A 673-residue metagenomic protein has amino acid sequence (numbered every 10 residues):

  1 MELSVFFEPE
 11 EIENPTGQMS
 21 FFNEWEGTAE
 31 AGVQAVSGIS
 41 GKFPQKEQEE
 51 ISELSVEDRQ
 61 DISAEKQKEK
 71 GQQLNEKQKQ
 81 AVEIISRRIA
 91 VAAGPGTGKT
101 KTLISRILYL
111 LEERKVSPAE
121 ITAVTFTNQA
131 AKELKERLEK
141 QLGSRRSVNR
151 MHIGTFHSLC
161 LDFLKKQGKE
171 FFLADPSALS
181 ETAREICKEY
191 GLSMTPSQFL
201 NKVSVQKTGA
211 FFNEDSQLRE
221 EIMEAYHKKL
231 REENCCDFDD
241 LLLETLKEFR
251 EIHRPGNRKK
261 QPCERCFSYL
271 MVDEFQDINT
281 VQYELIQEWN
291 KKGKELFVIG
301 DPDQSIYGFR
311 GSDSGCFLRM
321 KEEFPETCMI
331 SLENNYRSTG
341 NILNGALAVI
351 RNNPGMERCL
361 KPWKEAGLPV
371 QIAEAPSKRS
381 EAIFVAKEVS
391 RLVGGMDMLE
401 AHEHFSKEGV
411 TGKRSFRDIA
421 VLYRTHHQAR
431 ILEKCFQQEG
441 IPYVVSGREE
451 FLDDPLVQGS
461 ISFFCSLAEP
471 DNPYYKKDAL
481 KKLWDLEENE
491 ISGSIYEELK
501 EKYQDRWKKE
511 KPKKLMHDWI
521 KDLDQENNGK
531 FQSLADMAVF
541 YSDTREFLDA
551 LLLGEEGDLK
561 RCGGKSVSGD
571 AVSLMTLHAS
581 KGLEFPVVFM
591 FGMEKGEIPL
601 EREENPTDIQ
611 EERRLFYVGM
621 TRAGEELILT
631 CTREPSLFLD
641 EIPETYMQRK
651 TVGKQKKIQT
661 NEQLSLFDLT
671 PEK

Functional and structural regions predicted by a protein language model:
M1, V5-F7, E11-V36, G41-P44 (+4 more regions): Accessory/regulatory regions of helicases
V5-F6, M19-F21, W25, S40-G41 (+9 more regions): A basic/glycine-biased coupling hinge at the interface between accessory DNA-binding modules
S55-A92: Conserved pre-motif I regulatory segment
A90-G94, V124, S446: Residues at the beta-strand->loop junction immediately N-terminal to the Walker
V91, P95-L103, E326-C328, N334-I441 (+2 more regions): Helicase P-loop NTPase motor core
T97, Q276-P354, C359-K364, G596: Conserved helicase motor core of SF1/SF2 NTP-dependent helicases
T100-Y109, K135: Motif I (Walker A/P-loop) of helicase-class P-loop NTPases
S415, E433-Q437, D454, I461-Q648: Conserved helicase C-terminal RecA-like lobe
